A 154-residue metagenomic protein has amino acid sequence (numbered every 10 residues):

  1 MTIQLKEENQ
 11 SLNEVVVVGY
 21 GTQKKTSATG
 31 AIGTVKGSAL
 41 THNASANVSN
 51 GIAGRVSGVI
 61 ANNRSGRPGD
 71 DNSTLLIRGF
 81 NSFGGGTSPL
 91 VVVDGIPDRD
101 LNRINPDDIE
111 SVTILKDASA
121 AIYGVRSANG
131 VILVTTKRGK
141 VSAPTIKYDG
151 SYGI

Functional and structural regions predicted by a protein language model:
M1-I154: Short, small/polar-rich motifs associated with maturation and membrane association, primarily at protein termini
